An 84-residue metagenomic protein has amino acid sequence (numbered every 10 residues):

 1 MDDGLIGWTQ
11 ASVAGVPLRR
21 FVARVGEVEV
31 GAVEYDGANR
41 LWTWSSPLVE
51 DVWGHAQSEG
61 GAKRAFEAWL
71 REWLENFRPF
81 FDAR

Functional and structural regions predicted by a protein language model:
M1-V13, N39-R84: Mixed-charge, Lys/Arg-enriched low-complexity segments
R20-G26: Conserved beta-hairpin
E34-G37: Short glycine/proline-enriched loop/turn "hinge" motifs that connect secondary-structure elements and lie
